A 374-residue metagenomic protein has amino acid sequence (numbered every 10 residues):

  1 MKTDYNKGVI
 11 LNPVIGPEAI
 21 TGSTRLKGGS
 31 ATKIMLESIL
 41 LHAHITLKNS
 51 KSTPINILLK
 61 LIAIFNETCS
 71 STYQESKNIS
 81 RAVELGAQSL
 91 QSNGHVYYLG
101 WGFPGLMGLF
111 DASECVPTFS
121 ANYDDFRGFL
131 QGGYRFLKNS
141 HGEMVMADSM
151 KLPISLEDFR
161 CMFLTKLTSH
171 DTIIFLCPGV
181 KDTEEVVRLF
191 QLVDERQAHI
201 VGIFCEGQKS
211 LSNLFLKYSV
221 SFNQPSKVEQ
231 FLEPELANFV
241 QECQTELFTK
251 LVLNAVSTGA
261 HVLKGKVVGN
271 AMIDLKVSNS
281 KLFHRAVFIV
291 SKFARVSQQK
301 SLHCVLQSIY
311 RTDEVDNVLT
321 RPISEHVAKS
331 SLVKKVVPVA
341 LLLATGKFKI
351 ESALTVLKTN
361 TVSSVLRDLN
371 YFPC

Functional and structural regions predicted by a protein language model:
M1-C374: Conserved N-terminal alpha-helical segment that immediately precedes and caps sugar-phosphate-binding
